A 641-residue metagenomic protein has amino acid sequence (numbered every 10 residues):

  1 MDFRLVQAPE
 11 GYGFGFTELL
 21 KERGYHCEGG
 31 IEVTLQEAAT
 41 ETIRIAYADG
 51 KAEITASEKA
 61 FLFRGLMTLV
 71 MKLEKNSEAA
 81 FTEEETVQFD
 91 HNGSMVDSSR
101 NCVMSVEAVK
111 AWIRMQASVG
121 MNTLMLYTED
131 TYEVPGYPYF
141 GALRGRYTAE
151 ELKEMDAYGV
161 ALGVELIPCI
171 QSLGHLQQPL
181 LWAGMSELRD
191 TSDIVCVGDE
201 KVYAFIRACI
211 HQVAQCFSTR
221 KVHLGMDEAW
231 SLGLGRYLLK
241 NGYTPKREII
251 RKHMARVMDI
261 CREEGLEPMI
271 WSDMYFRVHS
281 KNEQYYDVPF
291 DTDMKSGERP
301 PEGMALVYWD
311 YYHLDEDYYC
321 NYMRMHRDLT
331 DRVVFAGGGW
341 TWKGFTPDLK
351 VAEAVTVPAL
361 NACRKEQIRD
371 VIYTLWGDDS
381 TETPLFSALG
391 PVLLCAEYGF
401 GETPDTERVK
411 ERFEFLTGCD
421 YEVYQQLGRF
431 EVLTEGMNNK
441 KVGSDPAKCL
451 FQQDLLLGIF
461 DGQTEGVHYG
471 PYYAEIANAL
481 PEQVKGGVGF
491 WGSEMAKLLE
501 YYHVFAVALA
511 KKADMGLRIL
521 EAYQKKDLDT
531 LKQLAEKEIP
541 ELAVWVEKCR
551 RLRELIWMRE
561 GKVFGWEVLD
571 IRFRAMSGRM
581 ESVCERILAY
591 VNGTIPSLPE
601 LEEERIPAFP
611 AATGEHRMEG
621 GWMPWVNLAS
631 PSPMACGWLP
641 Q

Functional and structural regions predicted by a protein language model:
M1-E28, E154-A157, G163, Y203-H211 (+3 more regions): Substrate-binding groove of N-acetylhexosamine-processing glycoside hydrolases
D2-E10, A48-R262, M269, V334-G337 (+4 more regions): Feature activates predominantly on carbohydrate-active enzymes
E10-F14, E37-T42, I54, K59-R64 (+1 more regions): Short, surface-exposed beta-strand/loop "edge" segments at domain boundaries and coil↔beta transitions
E18-T55: Short, well-ordered secondary-structure micro-motifs within conserved domains or adaptor modules
L19, R23, T34, G65 (+3 more regions): Generic N-terminal helix/loop capping motif
I31, L35-E37, I170, M226-E228 (+1 more regions): A general secondary-structure junction signal
A39-T40, E58-K59, S105, D199 (+3 more regions): Intrinsic-disorder/low-complexity, polar/charged segments
T42, K51, G93, K221 (+2 more regions): A residue-level signal for beta-strand positions that form part of recognition/binding surfaces within mature
